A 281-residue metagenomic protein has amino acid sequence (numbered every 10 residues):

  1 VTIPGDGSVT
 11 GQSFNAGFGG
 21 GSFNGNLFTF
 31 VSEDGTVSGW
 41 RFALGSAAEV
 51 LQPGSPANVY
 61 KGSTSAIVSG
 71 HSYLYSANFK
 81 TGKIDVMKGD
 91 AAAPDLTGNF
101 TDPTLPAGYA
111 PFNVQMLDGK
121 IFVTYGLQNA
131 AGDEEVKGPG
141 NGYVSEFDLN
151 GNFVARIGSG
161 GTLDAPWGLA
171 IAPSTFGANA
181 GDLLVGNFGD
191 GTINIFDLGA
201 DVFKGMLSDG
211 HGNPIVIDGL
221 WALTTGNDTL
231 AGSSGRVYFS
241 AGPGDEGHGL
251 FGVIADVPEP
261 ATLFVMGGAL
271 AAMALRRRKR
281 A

Functional and structural regions predicted by a protein language model:
V1-D256: Sequence/structural signature of beta-propeller domains
E259-R276: A short, hydrophobic C-terminal helix/tail in secreted or cell-surface proteins
R278-A281: Short, charged juxtamembrane terminal tails flanking transmembrane helices
